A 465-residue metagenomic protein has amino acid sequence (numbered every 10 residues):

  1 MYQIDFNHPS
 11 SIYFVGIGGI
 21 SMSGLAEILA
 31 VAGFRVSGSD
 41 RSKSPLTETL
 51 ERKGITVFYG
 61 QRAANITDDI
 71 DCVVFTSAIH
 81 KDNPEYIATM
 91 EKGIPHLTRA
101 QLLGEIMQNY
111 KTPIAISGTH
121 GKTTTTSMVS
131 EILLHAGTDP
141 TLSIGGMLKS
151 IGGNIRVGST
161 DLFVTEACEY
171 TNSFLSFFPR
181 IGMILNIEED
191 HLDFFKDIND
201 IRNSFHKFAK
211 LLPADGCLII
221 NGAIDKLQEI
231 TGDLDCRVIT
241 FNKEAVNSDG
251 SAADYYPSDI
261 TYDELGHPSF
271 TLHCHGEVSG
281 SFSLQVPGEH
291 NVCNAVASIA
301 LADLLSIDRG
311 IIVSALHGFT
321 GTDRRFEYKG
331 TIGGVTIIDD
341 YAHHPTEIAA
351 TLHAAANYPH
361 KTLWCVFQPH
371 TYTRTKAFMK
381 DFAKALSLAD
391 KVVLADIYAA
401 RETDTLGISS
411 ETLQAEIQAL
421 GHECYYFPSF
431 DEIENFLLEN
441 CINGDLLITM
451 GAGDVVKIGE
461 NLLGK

Functional and structural regions predicted by a protein language model:
Y2-Y13, S21, L25-A32, I181 (+3 more regions): Nucleotide phosphate-binding/pyrophosphate-handling subdomain across enzymes that bind or process nucleotide phosphates
D5, F14, I28-F34, E51 (+6 more regions): Phosphate-binding loop of NTP-binding sites
Y13-I17, M450: Conserved N-terminal Rossmann-fold NAD(P)-binding element of oxidoreductases
R35-G38, T141, V393, Y425: Conserved beta-strand positions in the Rossmann-like core of class I SAM-dependent methyltransferases
R35-T49: NAD(P)-binding Rossmann-fold cofactor-contacting core
S39-D40, F58-Q61, A100-G104, S143-G146 (+4 more regions): Beta-strand->loop->alpha-helix junctions that form or flank phosphate-binding loops in nucleotide-handling enzymes
D68-C72, D161, N443-D445: Short acidic/histidine-rich motifs immediately flanking catalytic phosphotransfer sites in two-component signaling
A383-N443: C-terminal helical cap/extension that packs against the catalytic core of soluble nucleotide-cofactor enzymes
